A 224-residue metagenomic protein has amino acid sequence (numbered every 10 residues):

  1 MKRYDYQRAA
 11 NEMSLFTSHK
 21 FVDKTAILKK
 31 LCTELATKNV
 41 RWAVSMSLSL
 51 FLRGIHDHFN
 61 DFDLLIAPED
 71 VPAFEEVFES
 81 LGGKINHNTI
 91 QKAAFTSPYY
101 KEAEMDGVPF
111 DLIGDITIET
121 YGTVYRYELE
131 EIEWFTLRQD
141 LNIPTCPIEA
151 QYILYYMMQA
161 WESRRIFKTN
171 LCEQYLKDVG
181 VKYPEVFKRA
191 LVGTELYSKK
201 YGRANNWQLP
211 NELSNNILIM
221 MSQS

Functional and structural regions predicted by a protein language model:
M1-A43, D70: Helical scaffold of the NTase/Pol beta-like nucleotidyltransferase catalytic core
A9-E12, F16-T17, G54, F59 (+1 more regions): Extended, hydrophobic alpha-helical segments
K30-F62, I66-E75: Active-site nucleotide-donor binding segment shared across nucleotidyl transfer reactions
T33, Y100-K101, E133-W134: Residue-level detector of beta-strand structural context in well-folded domains
V40, G83-K84, V181: Short aromatic/hydrophobic-glycine micro-motifs
A43-S45, L65, D111-I113, P144-P147: A structural signal for short, well-ordered beta-strand segments and their strand-loop junctions that often border
G82-Y121: Conserved catalytic core of two-metal-ion nucleotidyltransferases
T120-S224: Catalytic cores of NTP-dependent nucleotidyl/adenyl transfer enzymes across multiple folds
